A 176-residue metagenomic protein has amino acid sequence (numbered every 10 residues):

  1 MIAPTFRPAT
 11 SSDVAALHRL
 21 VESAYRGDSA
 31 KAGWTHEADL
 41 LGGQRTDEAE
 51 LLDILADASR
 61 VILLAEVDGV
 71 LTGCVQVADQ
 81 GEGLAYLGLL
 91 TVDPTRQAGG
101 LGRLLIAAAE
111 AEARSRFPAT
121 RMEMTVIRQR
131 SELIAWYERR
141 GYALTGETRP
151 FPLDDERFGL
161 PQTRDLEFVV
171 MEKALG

Functional and structural regions predicted by a protein language model:
M1-A15, R19, V169-G176: Conserved N-terminal entry element of GNAT/NAT acetyltransferase domains
E22-L51: Conserved GNAT-fold acetyl-CoA-binding loop/helix
T46-L63, R164-E167: A short helix-loop-beta-strand connector motif used in the catalytic cores of GNAT acetyltransferases and, in some
L64, V70-A78, Y86-T91: Conserved beta-strand in the GNAT
D79-L90, Q97, R116-T120: A conserved beta-turn-beta hairpin within the catalytic core of GNAT-like acetyltransferases that forms part
V92, A98-A111, R139: Conserved acetyl-CoA-binding loop-helix of GNAT-fold acetyltransferases
L104-R121, A143: Conserved acyl-CoA
T120-A135, R139-G176: C-terminal "cap" of GNAT-fold acetyltransferases
